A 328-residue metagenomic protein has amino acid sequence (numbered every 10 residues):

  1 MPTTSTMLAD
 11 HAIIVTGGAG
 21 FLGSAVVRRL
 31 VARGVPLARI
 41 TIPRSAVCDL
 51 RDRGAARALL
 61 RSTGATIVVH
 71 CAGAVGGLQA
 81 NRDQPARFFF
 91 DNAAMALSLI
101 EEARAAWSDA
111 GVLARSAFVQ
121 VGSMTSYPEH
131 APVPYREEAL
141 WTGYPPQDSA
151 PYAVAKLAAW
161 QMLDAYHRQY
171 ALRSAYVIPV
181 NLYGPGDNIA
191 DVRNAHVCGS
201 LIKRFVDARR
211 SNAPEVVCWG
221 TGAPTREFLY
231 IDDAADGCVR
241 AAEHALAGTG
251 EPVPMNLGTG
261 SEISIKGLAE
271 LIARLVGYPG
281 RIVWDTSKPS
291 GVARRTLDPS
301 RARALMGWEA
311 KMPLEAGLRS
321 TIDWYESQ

Functional and structural regions predicted by a protein language model:
G18: NAD(P)H cofactor-binding loop motif with strongest signal on the N-terminal glycine-rich segment
F21, A25-G34, S98, S200-L201 (+1 more regions): C-terminal substrate-binding subdomain of Rossmann-fold SDR/epimerase-dehydratase oxidoreductases
A38-A56: Adenosine-cofactor binding site in Rossmann-like domains, unifying the SAM/SAH pocket of S-adenosylmethionine-dependent
L50-A93: NAD(P)H-binding glycine-rich loop region in Rossmannoid oxidoreductase-like domains and their noncatalytic homologs
A72-G73, V119-G122, I178-V180, G222 (+1 more regions): Active-site beta-alpha turn of Rossmann-fold NAD(P)-dependent dehydrogenases/reductases
A74-R87, A94, V112, A117-Y152 (+2 more regions): Active-site "gating" loop of Rossmann-like NAD(P)-dependent oxidoreductase/epimerase domains
F89, A93, D148-W160, D191-G199 (+2 more regions): Short-chain dehydrogenase/reductase
Q147-V180, S200-R210: Active-site Tyr-X1-5-Lys
